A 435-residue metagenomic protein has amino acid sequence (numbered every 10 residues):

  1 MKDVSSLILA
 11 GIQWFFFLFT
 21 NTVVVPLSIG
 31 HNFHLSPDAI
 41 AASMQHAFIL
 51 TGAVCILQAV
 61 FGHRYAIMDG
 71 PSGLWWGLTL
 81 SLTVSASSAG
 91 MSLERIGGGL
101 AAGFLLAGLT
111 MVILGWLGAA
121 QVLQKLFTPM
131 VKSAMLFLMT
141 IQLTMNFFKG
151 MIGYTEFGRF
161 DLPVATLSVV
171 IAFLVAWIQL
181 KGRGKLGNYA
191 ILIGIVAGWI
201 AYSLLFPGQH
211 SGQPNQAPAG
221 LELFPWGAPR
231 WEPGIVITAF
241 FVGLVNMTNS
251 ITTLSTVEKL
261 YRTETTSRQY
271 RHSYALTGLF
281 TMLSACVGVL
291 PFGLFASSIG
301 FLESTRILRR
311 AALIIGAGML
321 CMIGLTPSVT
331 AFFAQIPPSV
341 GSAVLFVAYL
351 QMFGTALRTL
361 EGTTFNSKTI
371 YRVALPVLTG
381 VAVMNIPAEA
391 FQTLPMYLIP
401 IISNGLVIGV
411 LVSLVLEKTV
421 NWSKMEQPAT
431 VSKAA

Functional and structural regions predicted by a protein language model:
M1-A66, G77-G90: N-terminal signal-anchor module of multipass membrane proteins
M1-L9, H210-L223, T263, S273 (+1 more regions): Intrinsically disordered, low-complexity non-transmembrane regions of multi-pass membrane transporters
V4, S28-F61, F240-R310, V431-A434: Membrane-embedded helical hairpins/re-entrant loop segments and their flanking transmembrane helices within multi-pass
I8-N21, F160-A172, Y189-A190, S203-P207 (+2 more regions): Hydrophobic, membrane-embedded alpha-helices of multi-pass small-molecule transporters
C55-V122: Membrane helical hairpin/interfacial module
H63-W76, Q124-K132, G187-L192, V289-S298 (+2 more regions): Short, non-helical or kinked segments that cap or interrupt transmembrane helices
L80-S85, Q179, S298-A312, G318-I323: Interfacial segments of multi-pass membrane proteins
S92-G208, M322-T430: Membrane-embedded alpha-helical modules
